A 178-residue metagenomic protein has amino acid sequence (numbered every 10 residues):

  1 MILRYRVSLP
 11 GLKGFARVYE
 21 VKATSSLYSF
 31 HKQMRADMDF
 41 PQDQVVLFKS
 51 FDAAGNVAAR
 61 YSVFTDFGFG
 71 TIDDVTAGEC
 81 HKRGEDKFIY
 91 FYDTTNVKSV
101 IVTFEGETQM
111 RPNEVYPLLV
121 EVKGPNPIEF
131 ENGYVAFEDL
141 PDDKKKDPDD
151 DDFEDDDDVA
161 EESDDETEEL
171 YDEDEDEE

Functional and structural regions predicted by a protein language model:
M1-E178: Short linear regulatory motifs enriched in tryptophan with gly/pro/ser
